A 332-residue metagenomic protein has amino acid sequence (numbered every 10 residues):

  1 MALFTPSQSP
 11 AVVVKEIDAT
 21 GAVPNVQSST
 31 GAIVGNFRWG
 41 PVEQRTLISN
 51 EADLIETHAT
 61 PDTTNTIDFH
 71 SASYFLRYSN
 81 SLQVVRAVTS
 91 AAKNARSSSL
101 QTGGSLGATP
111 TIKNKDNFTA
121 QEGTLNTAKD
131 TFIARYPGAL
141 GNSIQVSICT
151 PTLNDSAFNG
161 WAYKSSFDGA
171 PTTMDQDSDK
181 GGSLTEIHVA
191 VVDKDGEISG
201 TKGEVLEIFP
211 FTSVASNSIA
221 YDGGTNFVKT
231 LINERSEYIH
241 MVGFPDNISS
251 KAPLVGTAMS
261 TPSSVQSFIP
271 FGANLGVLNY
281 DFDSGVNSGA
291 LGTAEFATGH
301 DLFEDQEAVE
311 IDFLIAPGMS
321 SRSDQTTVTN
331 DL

Functional and structural regions predicted by a protein language model:
M1-L332: Surface-exposed assembly/interface segments
